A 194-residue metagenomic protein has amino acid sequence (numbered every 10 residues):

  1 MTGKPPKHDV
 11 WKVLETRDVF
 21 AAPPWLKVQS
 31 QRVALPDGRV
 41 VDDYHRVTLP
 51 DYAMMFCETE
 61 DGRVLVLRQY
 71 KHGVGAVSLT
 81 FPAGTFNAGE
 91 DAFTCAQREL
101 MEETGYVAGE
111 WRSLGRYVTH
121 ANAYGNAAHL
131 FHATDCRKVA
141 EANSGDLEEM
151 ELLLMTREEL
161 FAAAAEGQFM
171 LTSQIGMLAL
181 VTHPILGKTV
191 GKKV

Functional and structural regions predicted by a protein language model:
T2-V13, V77, A88, N122-A123 (+2 more regions): Nudix hydrolase/Nudix homology domain
H8-W11, V47-L49, A53-R98, D146: Conserved Nudix-box catalytic region and its N-terminal flanking loop in Nudix hydrolases and closely related
R17-M54, E60: Acidic, metal-coordinating catalytic segment for phosphate/diphosphate chemistry, firing primarily on the Nudix
D18-P24, Y117-H129, L186: Acidic pyrophosphate-coordinating catalytic loop
Q29-L35, H120-A140: Active-site-adjacent beta-strand/loop module that shapes the phosphate/pyrophosphate-binding cleft
P36-G38, T59-D61, Y70, A133-K138 (+2 more regions): Short loop segments at secondary-structure junctions
T80, L130, L154: Short aromatic/basic micro-patch
V107-L114: A short coil-to-beta-strand element that immediately follows conserved catalytic motifs
